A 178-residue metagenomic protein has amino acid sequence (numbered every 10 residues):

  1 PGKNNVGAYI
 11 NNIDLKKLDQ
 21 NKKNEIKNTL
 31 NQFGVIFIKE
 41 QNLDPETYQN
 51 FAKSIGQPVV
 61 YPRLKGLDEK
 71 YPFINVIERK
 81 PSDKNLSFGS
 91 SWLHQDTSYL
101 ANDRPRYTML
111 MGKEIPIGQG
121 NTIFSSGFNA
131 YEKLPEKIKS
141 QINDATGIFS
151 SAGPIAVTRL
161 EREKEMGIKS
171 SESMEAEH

Functional and structural regions predicted by a protein language model:
P1-H178: Non-heme Fe(II) oxygenase catalytic core, chiefly the N-lobe of the double-stranded beta-helix
